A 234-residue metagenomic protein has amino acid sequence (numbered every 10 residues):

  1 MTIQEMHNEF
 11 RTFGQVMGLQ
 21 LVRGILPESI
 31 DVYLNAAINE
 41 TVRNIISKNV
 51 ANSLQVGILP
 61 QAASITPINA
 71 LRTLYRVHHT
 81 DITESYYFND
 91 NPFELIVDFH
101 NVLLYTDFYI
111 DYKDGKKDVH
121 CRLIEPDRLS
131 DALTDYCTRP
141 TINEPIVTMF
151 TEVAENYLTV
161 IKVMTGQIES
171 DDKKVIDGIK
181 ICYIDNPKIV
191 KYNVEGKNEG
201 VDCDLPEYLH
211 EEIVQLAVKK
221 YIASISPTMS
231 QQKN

Functional and structural regions predicted by a protein language model:
M1-N234: Glycine-enriched, solvent-exposed interface loops adjoining structured elements
